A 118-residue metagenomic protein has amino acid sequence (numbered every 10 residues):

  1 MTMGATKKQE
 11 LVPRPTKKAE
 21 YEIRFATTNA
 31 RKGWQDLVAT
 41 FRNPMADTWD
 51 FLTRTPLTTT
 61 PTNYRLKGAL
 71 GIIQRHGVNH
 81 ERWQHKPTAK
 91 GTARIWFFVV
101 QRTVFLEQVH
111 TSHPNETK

Functional and structural regions predicted by a protein language model:
M1-T92, V99-K118: Basic, Lys/Arg-enriched alpha-helical interface segments
